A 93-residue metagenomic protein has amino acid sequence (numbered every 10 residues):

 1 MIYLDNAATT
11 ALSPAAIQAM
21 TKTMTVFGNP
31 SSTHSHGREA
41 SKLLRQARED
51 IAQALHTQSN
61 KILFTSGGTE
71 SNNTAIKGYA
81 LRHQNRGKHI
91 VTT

Functional and structural regions predicted by a protein language model:
M1-T93: Pyridoxal 5′-phosphate
